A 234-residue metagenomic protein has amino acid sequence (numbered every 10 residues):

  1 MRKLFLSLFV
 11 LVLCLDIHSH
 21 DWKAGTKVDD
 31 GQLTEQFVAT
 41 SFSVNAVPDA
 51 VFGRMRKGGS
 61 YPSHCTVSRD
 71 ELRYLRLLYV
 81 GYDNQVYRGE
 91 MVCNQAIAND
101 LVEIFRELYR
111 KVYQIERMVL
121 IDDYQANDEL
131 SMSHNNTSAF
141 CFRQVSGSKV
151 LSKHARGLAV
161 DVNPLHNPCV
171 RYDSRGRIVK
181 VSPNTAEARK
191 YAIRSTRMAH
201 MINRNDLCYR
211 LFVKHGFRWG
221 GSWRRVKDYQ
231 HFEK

Functional and structural regions predicted by a protein language model:
L4-L13: Sec-dependent N-terminal signal peptides
C14-H18: C-terminal segment of classical bacterial N-terminal signal peptides
H20-Q85: N-terminal module-boundary/linker segments of secreted carbohydrate-active enzymes
W22, Q144-G147, L151, G157-K234: Catalytic cores and adjacent binding grooves of peptidoglycan-active enzymes
C65-S68, V150-H154: A general structural signal for short secondary-structure junctions and capping/turn motifs
V67-M132: Active-site acidic/histidine clusters and adjacent loop/turn architecture that either coordinate catalytic ions
E116-M118, D123-V150, L211-G220: Conserved short secondary-structure elements within globular domains
